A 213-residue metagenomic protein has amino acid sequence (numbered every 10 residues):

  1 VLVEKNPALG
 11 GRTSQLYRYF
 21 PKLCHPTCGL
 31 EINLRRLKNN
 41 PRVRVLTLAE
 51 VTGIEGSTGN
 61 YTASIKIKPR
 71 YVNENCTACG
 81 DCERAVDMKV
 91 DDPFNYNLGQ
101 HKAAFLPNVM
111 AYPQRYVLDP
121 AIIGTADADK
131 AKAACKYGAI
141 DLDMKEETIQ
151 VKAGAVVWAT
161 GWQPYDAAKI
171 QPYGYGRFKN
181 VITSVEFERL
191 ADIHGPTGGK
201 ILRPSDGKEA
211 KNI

Functional and structural regions predicted by a protein language model:
V1-L2: N-terminal Rossmann-like FAD-binding beta1-loop-alpha1 element of flavoenzymes
N6-I32, L46-N75, R84-W158, Q163-I182: Non-heme iron-sulfur electron-transfer modules
N40: Acidic-histidine catalytic/liganding microenvironments
V45, F187-E188, G195-I213: Rossmann-like dinucleotide-binding core of oxidoreductases
K179-D192: Central beta-strand plus flanking loop segment that forms part of the substrate or channel wall within the catalytic
